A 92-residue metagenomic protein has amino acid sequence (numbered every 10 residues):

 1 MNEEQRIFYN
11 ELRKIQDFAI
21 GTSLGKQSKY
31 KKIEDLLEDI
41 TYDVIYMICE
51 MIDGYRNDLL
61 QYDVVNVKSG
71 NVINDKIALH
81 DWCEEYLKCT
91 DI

Functional and structural regions predicted by a protein language model:
M1-K32, G54, D58-N66: N-terminal low-complexity, intrinsically disordered segments
A19-S23, I40, V44, R56 (+2 more regions): Short, flexible helical or helix-coil boundary motifs
K26-M47: Mature extracytoplasmic domains of secretory-pathway proteins
D53-I92: Amphipathic alpha-helical binding modules
